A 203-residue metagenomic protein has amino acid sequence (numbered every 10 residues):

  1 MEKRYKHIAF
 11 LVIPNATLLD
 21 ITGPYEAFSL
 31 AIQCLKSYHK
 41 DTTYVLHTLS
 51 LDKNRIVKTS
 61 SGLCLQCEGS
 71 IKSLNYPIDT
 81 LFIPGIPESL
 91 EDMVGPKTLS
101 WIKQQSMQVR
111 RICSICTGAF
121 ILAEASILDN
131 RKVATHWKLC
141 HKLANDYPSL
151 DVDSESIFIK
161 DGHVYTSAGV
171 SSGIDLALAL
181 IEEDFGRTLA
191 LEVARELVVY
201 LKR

Functional and structural regions predicted by a protein language model:
M1-I112, I121-E124, S154, L178 (+3 more regions): Extended, subdomain-level signal for the structured scaffold at the beginning of enzyme domains
S61-L65, P148, S167-A168: Short, surface-exposed amphipathic charged segments that create phosphate/polyanion-binding patches used for binding
I112-C113, A134, D153, Y165: Structural detector of well-ordered beta-strand residues that form the stable sheet scaffold of enzyme domains
F120-I127, I159, I174: Acidic/polar active-site rim loop that often engages polyanionic ligands
L128-I157, E192-V193: A conserved active-site-flanking secondary-structure segment within enzyme catalytic domains
I157-E196: Conserved anion/nucleotide-ligand pocket segment
